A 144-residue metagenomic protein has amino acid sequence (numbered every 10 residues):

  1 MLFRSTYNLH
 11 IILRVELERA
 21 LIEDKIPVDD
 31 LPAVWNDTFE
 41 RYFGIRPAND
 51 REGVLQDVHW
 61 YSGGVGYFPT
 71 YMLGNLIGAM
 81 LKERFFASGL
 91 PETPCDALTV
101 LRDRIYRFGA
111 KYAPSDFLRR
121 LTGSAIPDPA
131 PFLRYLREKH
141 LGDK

Functional and structural regions predicted by a protein language model:
M1, N8-I11, V15-K144: C-terminal, non-catalytic "cap/extension" segments appended to globular domains
